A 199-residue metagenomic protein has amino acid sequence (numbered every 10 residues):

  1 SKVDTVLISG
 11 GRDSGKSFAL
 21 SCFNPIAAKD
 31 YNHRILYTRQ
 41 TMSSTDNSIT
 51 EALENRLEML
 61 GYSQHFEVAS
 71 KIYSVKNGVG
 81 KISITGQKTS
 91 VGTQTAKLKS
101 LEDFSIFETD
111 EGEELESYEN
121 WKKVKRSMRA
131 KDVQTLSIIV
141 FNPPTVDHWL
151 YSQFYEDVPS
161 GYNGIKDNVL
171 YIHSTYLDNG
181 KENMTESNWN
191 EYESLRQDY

Functional and structural regions predicted by a protein language model:
S1-Y199: Phosphate/NTP-binding elements of NTP-utilizing enzymes
